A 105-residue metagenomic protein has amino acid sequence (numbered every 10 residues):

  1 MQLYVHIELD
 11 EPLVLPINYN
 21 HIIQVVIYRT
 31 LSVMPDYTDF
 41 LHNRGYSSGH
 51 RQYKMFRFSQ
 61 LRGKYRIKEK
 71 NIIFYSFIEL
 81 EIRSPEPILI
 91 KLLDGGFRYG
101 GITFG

Functional and structural regions predicted by a protein language model:
M1-G105: RNA-interacting cores
